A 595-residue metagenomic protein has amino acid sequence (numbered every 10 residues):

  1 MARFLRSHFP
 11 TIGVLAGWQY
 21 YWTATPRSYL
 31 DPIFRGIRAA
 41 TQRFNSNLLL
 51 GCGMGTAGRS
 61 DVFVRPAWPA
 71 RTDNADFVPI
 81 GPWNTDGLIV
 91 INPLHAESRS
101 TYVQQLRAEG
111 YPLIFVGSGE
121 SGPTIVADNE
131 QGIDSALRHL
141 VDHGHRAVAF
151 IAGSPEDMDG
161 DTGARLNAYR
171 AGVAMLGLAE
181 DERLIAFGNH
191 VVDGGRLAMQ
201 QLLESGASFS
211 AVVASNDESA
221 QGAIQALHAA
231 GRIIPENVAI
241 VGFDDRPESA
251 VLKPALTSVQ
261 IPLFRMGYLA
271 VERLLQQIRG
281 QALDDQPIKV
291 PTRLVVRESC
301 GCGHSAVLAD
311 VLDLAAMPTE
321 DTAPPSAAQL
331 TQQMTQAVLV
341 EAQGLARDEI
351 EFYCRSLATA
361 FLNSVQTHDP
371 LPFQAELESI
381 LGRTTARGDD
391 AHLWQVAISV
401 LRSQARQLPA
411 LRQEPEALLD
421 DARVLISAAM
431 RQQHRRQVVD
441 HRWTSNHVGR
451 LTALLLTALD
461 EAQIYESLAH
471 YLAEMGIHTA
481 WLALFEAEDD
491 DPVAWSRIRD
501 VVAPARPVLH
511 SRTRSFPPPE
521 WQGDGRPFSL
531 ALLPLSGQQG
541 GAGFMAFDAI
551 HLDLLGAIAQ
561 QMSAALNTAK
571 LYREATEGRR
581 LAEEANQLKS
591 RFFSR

Functional and structural regions predicted by a protein language model:
M1-D348, F352-H368: Bacterial carbohydrate/catabolite-sensing allosteric modules
K253, T257, L455-L456, I477 (+3 more regions): Catalytic cores of nucleotide-enabled group-transfer and carboxylate-activating enzymes in metabolic and assembly-line
L308-Q336, F373-E376, L411-E461, L571 (+1 more regions): Signal-transmission linkers at sensory-effector interfaces
L345-P409, R497-V502, W521-D524: Heme-based O2/NO sensor domains and their adjacent alpha-helical segments, primarily globin folds but also including
R347-R355, N363, T367, A391 (+1 more regions): Helix-loop-beta substructure at the N-terminus of cytosolic sensory domains that couple signal/ligand detection
I380-G388, A397, A473-Q560: GAF sensory domains
Q395-V400, E414-V424, S467-A469, A546-K570: Amphipathic alpha-helical "output/dimerization" segments
E577-R595: Primarily the dimerization/phosphotransfer
